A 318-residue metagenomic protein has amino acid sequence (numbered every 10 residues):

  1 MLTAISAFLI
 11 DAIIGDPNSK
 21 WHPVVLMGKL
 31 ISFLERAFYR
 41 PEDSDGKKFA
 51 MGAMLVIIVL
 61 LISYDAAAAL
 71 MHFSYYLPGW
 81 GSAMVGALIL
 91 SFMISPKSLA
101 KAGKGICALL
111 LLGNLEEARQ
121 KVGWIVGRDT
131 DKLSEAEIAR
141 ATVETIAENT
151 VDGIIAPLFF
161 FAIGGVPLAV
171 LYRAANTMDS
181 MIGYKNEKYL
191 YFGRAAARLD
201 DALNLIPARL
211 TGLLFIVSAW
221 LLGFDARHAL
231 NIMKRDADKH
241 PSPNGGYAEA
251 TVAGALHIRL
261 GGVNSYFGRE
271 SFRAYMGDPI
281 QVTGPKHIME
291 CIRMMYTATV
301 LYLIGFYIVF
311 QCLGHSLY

Functional and structural regions predicted by a protein language model:
M1-L171, A175, G183-Y318: Hydrophobic alpha-helical transmembrane segments
